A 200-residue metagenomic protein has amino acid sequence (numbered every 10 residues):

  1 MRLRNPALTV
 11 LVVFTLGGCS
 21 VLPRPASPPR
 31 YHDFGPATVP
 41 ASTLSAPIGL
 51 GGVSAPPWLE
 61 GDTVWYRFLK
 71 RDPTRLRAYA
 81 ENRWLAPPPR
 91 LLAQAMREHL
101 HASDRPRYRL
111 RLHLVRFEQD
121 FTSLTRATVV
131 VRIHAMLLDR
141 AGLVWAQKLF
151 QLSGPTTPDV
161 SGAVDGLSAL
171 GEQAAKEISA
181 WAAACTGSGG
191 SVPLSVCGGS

Functional and structural regions predicted by a protein language model:
M1-C19: Sec-dependent bacterial lipoprotein signal peptides
C19-L85, G187-S200: A structural "domain/chain start" motif
V21-A37, Q94, E98-L143: Surface-exposed short loop/turn segments
V53, H113-E118, Q151-S153: Generic short beta-strand segments
W65, D72-R83, A141-A180: Short secondary-structure boundary motifs at beta->alpha junctions and helix caps
P87-P88, L92: Short beta-strand to alpha-helix junction loop
R97, H101, S179-A183, G187: Sec-exported extracytoplasmic/periplasmic mature domains
